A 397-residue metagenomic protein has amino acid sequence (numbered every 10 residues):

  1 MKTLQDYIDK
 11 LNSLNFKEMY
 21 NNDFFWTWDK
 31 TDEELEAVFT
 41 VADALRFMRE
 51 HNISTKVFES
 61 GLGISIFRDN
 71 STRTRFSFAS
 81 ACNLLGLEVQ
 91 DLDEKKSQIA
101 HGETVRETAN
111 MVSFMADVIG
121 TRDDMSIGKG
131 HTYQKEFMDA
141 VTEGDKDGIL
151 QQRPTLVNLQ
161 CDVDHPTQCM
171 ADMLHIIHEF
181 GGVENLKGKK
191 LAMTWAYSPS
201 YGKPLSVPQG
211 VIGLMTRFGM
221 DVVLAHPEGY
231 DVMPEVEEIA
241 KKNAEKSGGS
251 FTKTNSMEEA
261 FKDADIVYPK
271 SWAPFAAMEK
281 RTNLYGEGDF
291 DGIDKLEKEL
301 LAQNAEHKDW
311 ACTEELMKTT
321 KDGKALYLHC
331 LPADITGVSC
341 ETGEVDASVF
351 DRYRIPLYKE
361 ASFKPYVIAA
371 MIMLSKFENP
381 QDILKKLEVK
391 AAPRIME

Functional and structural regions predicted by a protein language model:
M1-F76, S80, K386: Positively charged, low-complexity intrinsically disordered leader regions
K56-I177: Phosphate/diphosphate ligand-binding glycine-rich loop within oxidoreductases
R68-S80, I177-D291: Glycine-rich phosphate/diphosphate-binding loop of Rossmann-like nucleotide-binding domains
D147-P154, M220, T319-L328: A short helix->loop->beta-strand "cap" motif at the edges of active sites that frequently abuts
N185-K187, T216, E315-K324, R352: Short, conserved loop/helix-junction motifs that constitute active-site signature segments in enzyme catalytic cores
K242-D346: Rossmann-like adenosine-cofactor binding region
T320-E397: Adenosine-phosphate binding glycine-rich loop
